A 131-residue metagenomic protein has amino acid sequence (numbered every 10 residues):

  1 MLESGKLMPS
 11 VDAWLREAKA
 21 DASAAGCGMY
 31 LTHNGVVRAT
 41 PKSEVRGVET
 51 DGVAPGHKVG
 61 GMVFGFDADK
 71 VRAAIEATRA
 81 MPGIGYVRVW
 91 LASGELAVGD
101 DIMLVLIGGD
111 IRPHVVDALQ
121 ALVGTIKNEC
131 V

Functional and structural regions predicted by a protein language model:
M1-I102, G108-V131: N-terminal, polar/charged subdomain of small-to-medium soluble alpha/beta proteins
